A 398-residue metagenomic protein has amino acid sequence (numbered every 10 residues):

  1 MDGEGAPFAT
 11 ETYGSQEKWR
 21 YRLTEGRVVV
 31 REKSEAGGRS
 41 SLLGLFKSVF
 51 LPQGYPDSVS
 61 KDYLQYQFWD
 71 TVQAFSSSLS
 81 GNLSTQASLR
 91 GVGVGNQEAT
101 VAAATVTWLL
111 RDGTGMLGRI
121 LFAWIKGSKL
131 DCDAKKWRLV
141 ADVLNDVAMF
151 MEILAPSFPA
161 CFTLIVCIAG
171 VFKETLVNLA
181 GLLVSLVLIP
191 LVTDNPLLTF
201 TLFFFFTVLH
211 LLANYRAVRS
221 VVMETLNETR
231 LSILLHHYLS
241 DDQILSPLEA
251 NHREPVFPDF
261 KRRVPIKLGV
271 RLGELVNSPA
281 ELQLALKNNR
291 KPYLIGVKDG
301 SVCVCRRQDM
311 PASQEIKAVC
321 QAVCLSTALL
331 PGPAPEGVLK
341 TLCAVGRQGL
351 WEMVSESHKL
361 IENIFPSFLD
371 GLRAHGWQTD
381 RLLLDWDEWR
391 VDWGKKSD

Functional and structural regions predicted by a protein language model:
D2-A9, K18-R20, L198, L202-D398: Extended, charged interaction scaffolds in large complex subunits
E11, W19-R119, F162: Helix-loop boundary and gating motifs at the non-cytosolic
P52-Q67, L117-V143, V192-T193: Helix-loop boundary elements of multi-pass alpha-helical membrane proteins
F68-L83, T105-L121, V140-L154, L164-L188 (+1 more regions): Hydrophobic alpha-helical cores of multi-pass transmembrane domains in eukaryotic membrane proteins
N82, Q86-V94, W124-D131, S157-C161 (+2 more regions): Transmembrane helix-loop junctions in multipass membrane proteins, especially transporters and channels
L89-T107, G127-W137, A141, T201-L202 (+1 more regions): Interhelical loop segments of eukaryotic multi-pass membrane proteins
E98, C132-K135, A160-T163, L179 (+1 more regions): Short, surface-exposed helix-loop/turn micro-motifs enriched in polar/charged residues
L188-P196: Short acidic, glycine/proline-enriched loop segments that cap or flank alpha-helices
